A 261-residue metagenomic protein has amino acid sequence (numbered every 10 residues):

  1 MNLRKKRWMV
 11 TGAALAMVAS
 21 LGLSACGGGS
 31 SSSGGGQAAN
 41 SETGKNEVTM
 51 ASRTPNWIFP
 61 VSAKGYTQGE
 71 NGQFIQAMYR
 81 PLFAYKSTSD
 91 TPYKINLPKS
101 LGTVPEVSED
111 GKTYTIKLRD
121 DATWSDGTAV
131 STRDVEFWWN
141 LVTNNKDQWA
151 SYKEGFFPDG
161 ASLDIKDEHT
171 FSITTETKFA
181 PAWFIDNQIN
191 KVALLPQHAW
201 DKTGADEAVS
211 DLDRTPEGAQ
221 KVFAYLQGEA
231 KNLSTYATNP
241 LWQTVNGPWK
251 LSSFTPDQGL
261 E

Functional and structural regions predicted by a protein language model:
N2-G12: Bacterial N-terminal signal peptides that target proteins for export
G22-A25: C-terminal motif of bacterial Sec signal peptides marking the signal peptidase cleavage site
G27-G29: Bacterial signal peptide processing site
G44-P55, T113-I116, W138, F171-I173 (+2 more regions): Short, well-ordered beta-strand elements
A51-E109, T244: N-terminal lobe/hinge region of extracytoplasmic solute-binding protein
T103-W149, K166, S172: Aromatic- and charge-enriched surface segment that lines or borders ligand/interaction sites
E154-G228, T255: Surface-exposed binding/hinge segments that line and control ligand-binding clefts or catalytic entry sites
Q220-D257: Alpha-helix-centered segments that form part of catalytic cores
